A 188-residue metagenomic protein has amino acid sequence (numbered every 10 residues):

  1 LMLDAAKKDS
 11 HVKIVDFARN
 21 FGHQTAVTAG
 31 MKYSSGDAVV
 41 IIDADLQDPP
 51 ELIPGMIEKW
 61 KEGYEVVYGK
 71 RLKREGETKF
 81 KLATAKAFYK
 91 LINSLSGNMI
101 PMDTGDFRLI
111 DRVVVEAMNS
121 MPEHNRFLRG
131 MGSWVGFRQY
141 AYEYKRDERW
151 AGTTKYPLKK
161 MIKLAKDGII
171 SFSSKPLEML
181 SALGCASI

Functional and structural regions predicted by a protein language model:
L1-H11: Internal catalytic domains of large membrane-associated glycosyltransferases
L3-D4, V15-R19, H23-Y33, P50-L128 (+1 more regions): Acceptor/aglycone-binding surface of glycosyltransferases and processive sugar-polymer synthases
K7-K8, R129-I188: Hydrophobic helical membrane-anchoring modules
K13-V15, Y140: Structural signal for short hydrophobic segments within the conserved structured cores of catalytic domains across
V39: Short aromatic/hydrophobic "clamp" motif used to bind/position activated sugar donors
D43-Q47: The conserved acidic donor/metal-binding loop of glycosyltransferases
D48-P49, K175: Hydrophobic alpha-helix-in-membranes signature
